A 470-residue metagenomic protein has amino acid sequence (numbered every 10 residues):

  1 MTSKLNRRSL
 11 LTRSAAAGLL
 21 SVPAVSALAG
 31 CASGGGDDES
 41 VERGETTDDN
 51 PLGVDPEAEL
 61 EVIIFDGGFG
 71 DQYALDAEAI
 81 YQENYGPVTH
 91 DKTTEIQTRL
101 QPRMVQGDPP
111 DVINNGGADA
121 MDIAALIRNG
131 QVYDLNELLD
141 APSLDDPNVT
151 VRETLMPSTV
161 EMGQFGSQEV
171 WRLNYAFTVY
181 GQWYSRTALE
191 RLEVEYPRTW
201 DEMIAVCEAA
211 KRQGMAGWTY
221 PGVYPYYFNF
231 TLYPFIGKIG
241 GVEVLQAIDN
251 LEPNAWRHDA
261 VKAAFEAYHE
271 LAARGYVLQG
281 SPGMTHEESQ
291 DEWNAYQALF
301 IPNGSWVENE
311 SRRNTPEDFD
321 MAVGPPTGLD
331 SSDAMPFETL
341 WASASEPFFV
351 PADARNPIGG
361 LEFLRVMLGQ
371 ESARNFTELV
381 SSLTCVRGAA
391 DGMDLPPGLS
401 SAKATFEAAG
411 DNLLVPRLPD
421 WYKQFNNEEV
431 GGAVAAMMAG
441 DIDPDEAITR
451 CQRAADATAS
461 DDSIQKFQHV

Functional and structural regions predicted by a protein language model:
T2-N129, D146-T150, Y196, N375 (+3 more regions): Conserved N-terminal structural module of periplasmic/extracytoplasmic solute-binding proteins
T47-D48, A120-V179: Hinge/lid segment of periplasmic solute-binding proteins
L52-V54, D134-T154, I239-A263, R313-P316 (+2 more regions): Short, solvent-exposed loop/beta-turn-alpha elements that line the ligand-binding surface or hinge of extracytoplasmic
A79, E83-N84, Q106, R191-L192 (+2 more regions): Extracytoplasmic/periplasmic substrate-recognition and gating elements
K92-L100, W200-E202, S281-N294: Short helix-initiation/N-cap motifs at beta->coil->alpha
V160-Y175, Y180, I204-P253: Extracytoplasmic/periplasmic solute-binding protein
Q164-F165, N174, N250, A342 (+2 more regions): C-terminal capping/gating helix-and-loop segments adjacent to ligand/active sites or protein-protein/ligand interfaces
C207-A210, N250-P282: Glycine-centered hinge/linker elements that transmit conformational signals in sensory and ligand-binding systems
